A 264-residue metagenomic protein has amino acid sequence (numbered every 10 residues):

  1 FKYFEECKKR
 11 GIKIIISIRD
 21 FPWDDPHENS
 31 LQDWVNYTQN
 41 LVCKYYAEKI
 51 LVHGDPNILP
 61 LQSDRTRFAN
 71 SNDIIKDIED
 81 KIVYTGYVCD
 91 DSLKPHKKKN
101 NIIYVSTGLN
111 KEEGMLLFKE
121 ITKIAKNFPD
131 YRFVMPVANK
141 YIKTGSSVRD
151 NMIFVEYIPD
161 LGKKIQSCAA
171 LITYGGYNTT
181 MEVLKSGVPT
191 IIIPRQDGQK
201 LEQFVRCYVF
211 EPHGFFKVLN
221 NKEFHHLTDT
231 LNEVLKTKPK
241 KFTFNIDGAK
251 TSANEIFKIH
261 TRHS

Functional and structural regions predicted by a protein language model:
Y3-Y84: Active-site-proximal region of nucleotide-activated glycan assembly enzymes, centered on histidine/acidic-rich loops
E6, V42, K163-K164, E182 (+1 more regions): Hydrophobic/aromatic ligand-binding patch that stacks against planar heteroaromatic rings of cofactors or nucleotides
I12, D229-S264: C-terminal amphipathic helix plus adjacent low-complexity, charged tail appended to glycosyltransferase catalytic
I14, I50, L171-I172, T190 (+1 more regions): Short, well-ordered beta-strand core segments
T66-F68, V83-A170: Donor-nucleotide binding loops and adjacent catalytic segments primarily of GT-B fold Leloir glycosyltransferases
P159-K163, N178-T179, H226, T230 (+1 more regions): Short acidic active-site motifs
D160-V205: A donor-sugar binding/catalytic signature common to diverse glycosyltransferases and related nucleotide-sugar
S186-N232: Nucleotide-sugar donor-binding patch of glycosyltransferase catalytic domains
